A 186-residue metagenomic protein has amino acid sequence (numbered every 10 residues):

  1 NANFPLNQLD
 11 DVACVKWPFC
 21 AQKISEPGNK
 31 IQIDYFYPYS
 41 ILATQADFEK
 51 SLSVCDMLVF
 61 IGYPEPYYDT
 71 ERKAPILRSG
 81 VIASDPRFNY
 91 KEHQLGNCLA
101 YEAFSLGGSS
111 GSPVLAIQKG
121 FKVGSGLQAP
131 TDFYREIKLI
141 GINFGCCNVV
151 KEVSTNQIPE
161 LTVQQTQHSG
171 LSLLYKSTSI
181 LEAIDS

Functional and structural regions predicted by a protein language model:
N1-G107, G111, A116-K119, S125-G126 (+3 more regions): Serine endopeptidase catalytic core focused on the charge-relay Asp
G62, S79, L139-V149: Short beta->alpha transition motifs characteristic of CBS
N97, F133-I140: A short pocket-lining beta-strand/turn micro-motif at the edge of beta-sheets
K119, Y134, L161-Q165: Cross-family detector of peptidyl-prolyl cis-trans isomerase
G120-E136: Short mixed-charge
